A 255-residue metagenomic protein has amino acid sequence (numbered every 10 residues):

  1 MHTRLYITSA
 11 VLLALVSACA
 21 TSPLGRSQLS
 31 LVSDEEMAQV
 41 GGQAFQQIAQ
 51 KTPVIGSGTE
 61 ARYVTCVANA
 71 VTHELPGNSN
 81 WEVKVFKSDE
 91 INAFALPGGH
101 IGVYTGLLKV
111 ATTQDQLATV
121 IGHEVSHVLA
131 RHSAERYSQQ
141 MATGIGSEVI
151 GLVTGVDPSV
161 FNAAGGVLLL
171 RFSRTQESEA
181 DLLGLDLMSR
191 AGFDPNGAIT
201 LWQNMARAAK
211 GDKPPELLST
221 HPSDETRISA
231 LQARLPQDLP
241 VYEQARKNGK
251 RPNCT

Functional and structural regions predicted by a protein language model:
H2-A10, C19-T255: A Zn2+-metalloprotease active-site environment signal
L13: Interfaces that engage single-stranded nucleic acids at replication/repair/recombination sites
